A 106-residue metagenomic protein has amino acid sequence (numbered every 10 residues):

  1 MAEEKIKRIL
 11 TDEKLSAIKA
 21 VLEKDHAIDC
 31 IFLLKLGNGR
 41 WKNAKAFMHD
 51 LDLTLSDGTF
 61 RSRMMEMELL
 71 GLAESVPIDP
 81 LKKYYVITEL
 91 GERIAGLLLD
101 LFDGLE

Functional and structural regions predicted by a protein language model:
M1-A17: Long, low-complexity, charged/polar intrinsically disordered regions in eukaryotic proteins
M1-I6, R93-E106: C-terminal regulatory/oligomerization modules of transcriptional regulators
S16-L55, V86: N-terminal helix-turn-helix DNA-binding core of bacterial DNA-binding proteins
D25, W41-A46, F60, L90 (+1 more regions): Extended, folded domain segments that form the structural surfaces/walls around functional sites
T54-L69: Short amphipathic alpha-helical interaction segments
M64, V76-P77, Y85: Charged low-complexity interaction tracts in eukaryotic proteins
E68-I78: A short, conserved structural fragment
L81-L98: Basic, amphipathic "hinge/linker" alpha-helix immediately C-terminal to the N-terminal HTH DNA-binding motif
